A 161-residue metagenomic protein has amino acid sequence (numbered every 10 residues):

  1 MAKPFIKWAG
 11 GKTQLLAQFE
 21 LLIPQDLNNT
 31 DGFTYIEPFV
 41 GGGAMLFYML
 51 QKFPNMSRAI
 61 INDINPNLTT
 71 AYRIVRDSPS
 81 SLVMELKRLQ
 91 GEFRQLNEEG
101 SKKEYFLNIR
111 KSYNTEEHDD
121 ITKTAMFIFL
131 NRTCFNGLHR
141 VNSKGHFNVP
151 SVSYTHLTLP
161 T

Functional and structural regions predicted by a protein language model:
M1-N28: S-adenosyl-L-methionine
Q25-T30, K52-P54: Alpha-helix termini
D31, G42: Active-site-flanking structural segment that lines cofactor/substrate pockets
F33-P38: Conserved class I S-adenosyl-L-methionine
G43, F47: Glycine-rich SAM-binding Motif I of class I
K52-L157: Class I S-adenosyl-L-methionine-dependent methyltransferase module
